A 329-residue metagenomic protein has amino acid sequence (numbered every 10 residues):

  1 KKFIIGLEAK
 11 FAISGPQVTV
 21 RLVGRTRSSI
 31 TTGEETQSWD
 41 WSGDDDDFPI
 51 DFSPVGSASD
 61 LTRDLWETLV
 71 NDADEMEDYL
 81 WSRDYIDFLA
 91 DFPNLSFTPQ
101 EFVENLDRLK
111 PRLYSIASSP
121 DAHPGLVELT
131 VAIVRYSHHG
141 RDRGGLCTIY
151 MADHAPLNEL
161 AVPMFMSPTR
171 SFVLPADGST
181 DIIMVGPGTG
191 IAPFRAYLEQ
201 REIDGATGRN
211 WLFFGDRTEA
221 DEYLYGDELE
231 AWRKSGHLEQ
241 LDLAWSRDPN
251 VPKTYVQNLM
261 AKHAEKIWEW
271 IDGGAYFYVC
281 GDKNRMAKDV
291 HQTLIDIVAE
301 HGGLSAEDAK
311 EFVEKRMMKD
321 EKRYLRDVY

Functional and structural regions predicted by a protein language model:
K1-Y329: FNR-like FAD-binding dehydrogenase module
